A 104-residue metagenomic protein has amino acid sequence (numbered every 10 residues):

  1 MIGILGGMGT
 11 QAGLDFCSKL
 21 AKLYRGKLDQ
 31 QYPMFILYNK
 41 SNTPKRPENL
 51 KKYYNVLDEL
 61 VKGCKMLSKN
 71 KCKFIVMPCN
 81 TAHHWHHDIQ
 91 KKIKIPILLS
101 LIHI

Functional and structural regions predicted by a protein language model:
M1-D58: N-terminal glycine-rich anion-binding loop in soluble enzyme alpha/beta folds
I4-L5, M77, S100: Small/polar loops that bind or transfer phosphate-bearing groups
N55-I93: N-terminal glycine-rich phosphate/adenylate-binding segment common to multiple enzyme folds
K94-S100: Short hydrophobic/aromatic-enriched beta-strand-loop microsegments
I102-I104: Conserved small/polar residues in nucleotide/adenosyl-binding loops
